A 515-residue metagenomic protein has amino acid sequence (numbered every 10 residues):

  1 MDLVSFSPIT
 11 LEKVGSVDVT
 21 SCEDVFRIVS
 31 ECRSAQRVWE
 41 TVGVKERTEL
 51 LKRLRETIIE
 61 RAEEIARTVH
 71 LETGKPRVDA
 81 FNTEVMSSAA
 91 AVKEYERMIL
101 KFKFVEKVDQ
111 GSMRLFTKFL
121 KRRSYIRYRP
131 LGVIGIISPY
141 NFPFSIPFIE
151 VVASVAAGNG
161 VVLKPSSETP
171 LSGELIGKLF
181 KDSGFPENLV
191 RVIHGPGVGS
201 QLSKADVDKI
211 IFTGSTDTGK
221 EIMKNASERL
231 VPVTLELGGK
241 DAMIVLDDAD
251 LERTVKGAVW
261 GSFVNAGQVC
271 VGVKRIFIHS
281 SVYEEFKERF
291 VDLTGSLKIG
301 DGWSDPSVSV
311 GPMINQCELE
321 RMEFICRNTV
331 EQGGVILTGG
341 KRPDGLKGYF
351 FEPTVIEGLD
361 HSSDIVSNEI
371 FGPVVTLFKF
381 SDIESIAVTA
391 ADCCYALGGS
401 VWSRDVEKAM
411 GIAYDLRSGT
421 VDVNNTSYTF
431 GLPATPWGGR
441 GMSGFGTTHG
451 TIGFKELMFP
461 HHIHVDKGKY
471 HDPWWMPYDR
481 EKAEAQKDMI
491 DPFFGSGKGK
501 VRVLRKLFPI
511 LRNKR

Functional and structural regions predicted by a protein language model:
M1-F119, L504-K514: N-terminal Rossmann-like NAD(P)+-binding subdomain of aldehyde/semialdehyde dehydrogenases
S7-V17, P343, F350-R515: Conserved C-terminal structural/oligomerization subdomain of aldehyde/semialdehyde dehydrogenase
P8, C22-V25, V44, A62 (+6 more regions): Residues at or immediately preceding the N-termini of alpha-helices
L11, R47, V69, V92 (+9 more regions): Residue-level signal for inorganic ion chemistry
K13-T20, A35-T41, G135-I136, M243-V245 (+5 more regions): Short, well-ordered beta-strand elements within core beta-sheets of diverse protein domains
Q36, E40, R55-I58, A62 (+17 more regions): Structural signal for hydrophobic packing residues in well-ordered secondary-structure cores of soluble enzyme domains
S112-R253, V503, L507: Rossmann-like NAD(P) dinucleotide-binding subdomain of oxidoreductase/dehydrogenase enzymes
G184, D217-D360, E384, V423 (+3 more regions): ALDH superfamily catalytic-core signature
